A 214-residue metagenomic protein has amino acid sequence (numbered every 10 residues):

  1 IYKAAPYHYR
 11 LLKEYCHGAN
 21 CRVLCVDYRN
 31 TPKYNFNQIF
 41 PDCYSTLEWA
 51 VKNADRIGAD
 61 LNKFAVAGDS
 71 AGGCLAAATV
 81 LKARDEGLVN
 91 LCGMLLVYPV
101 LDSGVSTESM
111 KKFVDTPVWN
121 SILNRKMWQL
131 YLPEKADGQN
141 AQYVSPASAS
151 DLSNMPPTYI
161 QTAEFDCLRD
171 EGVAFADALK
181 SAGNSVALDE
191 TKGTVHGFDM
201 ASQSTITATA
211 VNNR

Functional and structural regions predicted by a protein language model:
I1-R214: Alpha/beta-hydrolase superfamily serine-hydrolase fold, recognizing
